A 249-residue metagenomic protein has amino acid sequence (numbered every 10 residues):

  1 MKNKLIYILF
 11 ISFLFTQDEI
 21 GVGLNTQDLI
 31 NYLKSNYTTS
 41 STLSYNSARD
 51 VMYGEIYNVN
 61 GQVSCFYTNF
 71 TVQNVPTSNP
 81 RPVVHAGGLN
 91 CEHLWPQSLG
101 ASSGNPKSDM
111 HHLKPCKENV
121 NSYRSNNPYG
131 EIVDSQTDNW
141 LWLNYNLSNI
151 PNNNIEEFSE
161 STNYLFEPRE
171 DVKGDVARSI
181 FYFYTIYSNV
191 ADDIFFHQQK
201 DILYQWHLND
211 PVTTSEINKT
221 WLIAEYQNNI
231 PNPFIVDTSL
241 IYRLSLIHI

Functional and structural regions predicted by a protein language model:
K4-F13: Sec-dependent N-terminal signal peptides
L14, T68-Q73, Y184-Y187: Short, flexible beta-strand-to-coil junctions
L14-F15, N105: Hydrophobic alpha-helical membrane context
Q17-T71: N-terminal module-boundary/linker segments of secreted carbohydrate-active enzymes
Y53-C91, S98: Long, well-ordered hydrophobic secondary-structure segments characteristic of membrane-embedded and membrane-proximal
R81-N90, L94-L246: Domain-level detector of nuclease and nuclease-like folds in predominantly extracellular/periplasmic contexts
